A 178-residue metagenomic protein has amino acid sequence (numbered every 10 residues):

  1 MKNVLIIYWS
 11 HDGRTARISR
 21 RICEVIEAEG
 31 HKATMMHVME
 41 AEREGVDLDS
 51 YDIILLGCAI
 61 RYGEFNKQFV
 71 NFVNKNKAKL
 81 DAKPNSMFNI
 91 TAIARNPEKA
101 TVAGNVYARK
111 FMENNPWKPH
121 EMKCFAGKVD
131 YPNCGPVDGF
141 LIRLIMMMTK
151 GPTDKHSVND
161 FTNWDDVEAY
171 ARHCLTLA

Functional and structural regions predicted by a protein language model:
M1-K2, W117: Short gly/pro-enriched beta-turn/loop segments at secondary-structure junctions
K2-E29: N-terminal beta1-alpha1 ligand-phosphate binding loop
W9-G13, V38, A59, G63: Short, surface-exposed acidic/glycine-rich loop or hinge patches that mediate macromolecular interfaces
R17, V25, E29, T34 (+1 more regions): FMN-binding flavodoxin-like domain, especially the glycine-rich phosphate-binding loop
H31-R43: A short, well-structured beta->alpha microelement
R43-D49: Short amphipathic alpha-helix with an adjacent loop that forms part of the alpha/beta core around
